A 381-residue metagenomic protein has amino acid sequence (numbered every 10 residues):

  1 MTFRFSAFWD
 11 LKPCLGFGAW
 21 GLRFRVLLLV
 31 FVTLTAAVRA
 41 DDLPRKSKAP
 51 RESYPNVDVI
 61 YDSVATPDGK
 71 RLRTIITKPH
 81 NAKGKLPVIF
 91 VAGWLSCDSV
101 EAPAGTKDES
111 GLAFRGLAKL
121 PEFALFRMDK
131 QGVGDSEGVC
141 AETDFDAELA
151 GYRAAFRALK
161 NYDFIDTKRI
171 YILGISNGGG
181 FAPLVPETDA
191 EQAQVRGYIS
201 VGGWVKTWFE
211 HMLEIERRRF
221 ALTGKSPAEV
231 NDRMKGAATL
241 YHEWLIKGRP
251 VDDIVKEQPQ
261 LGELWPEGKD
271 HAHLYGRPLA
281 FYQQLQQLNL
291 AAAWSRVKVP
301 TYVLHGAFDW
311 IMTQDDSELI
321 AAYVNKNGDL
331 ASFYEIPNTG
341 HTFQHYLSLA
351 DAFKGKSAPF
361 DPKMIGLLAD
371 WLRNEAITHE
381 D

Functional and structural regions predicted by a protein language model:
L43-G84: N-terminal cap/lid segment of alpha/beta-hydrolase-fold proteins
N81-L117: Short, surface-exposed "cap/lid" segments of acyl-processing enzymes
L112-D135: Conserved alpha/beta-hydrolase
E142-D163: Alpha/beta-hydrolase active-site loop
I199-R296: Accessory cap/linker subdomain of secreted extracellular hydrolases
V297, V303-H305: Short beta-strand/loop motif that positions the catalytic acidic residue of the alpha/beta-hydrolase fold
W310-D316: Conserved alpha/beta-hydrolase "acid-adjacent" motif
T339-F343, S348-D381: Catalytic active-site module of serine/aspartate enzymes centered on a nucleophile-bearing elbow/loop
